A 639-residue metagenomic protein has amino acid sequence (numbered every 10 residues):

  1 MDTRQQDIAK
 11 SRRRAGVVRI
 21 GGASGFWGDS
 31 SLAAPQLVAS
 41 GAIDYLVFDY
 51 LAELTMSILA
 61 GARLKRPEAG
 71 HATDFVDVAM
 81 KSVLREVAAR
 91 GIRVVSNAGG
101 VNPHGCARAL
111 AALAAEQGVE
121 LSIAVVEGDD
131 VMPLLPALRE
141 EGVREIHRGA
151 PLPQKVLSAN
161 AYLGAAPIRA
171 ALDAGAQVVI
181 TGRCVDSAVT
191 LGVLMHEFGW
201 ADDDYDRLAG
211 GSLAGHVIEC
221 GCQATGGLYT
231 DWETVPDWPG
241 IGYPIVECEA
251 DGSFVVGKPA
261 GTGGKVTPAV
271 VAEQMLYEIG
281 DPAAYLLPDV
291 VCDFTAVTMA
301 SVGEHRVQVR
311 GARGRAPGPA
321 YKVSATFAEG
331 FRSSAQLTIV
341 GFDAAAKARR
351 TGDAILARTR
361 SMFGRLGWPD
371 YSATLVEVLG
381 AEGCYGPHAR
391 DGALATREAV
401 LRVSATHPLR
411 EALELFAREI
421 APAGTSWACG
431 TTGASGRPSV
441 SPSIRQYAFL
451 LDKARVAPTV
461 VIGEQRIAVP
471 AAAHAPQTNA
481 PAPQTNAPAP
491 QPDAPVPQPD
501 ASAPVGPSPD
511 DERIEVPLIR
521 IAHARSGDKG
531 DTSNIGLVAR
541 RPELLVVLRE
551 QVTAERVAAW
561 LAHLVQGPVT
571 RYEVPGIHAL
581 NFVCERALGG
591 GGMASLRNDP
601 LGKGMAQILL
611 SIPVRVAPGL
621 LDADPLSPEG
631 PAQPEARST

Functional and structural regions predicted by a protein language model:
D2-V38: N-terminal amphipathic/basic leader segments beginning at the initiator methionine
G41-A60, S82-R85: N-terminal glycine-rich anion-binding loops that anchor highly charged ligand groups
L46, R66-G192, F198, L213 (+9 more regions): Alpha/propeptide regions of enzymes that mature by internal proteolysis
E116-V131, L191-P236, E550: Catalytic or ion-translocation cores adjacent to nucleophile or general acid/base/metal-coordination motifs in diverse
L208-R315, R332: A conserved active-site cap/scaffold subdomain adjacent to cofactor or substrate pockets
A312-Q477, P499-A501, R513-E515, K529 (+5 more regions): C-terminal non-catalytic interaction/assembly regions of soluble proteins
P476-Q477, P481-Q484, P488-Q491, P495-Q498 (+1 more regions): Intrinsically disordered, low-complexity repeat/linker tracts enriched for polar/charged residues
L564-E629: Helix-rich interaction surfaces within compact, conserved domain-sized segments that mediate assembly or partner
